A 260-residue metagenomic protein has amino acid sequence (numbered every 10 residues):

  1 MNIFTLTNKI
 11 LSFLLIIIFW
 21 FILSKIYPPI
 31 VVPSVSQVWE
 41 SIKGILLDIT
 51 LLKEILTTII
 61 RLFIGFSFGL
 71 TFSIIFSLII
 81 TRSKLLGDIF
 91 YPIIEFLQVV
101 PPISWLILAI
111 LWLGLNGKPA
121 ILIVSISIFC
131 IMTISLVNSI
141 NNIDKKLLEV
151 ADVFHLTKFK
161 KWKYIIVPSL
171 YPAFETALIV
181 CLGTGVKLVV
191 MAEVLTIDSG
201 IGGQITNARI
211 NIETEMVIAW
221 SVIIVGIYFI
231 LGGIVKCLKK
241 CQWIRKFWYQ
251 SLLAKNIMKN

Functional and structural regions predicted by a protein language model:
F4-I26: N-terminal signal-anchor transmembrane alpha helix
I26-S67: Periplasmic/extracellular loop-to-transmembrane helix junction in inner-membrane transport proteins
I64-I94: Transmembrane-helix boundary motif in ABC transporter permease subunits
K84, T176, I218-N260: C-terminal transmembrane helix and the adjacent membrane-cytosol boundary/short C-terminal tail of inner/organellar
E95-I128, S139: Generic hydrophobic transmembrane alpha-helix motif, especially the helices
L111-W112, K187-I224, F247-A254: Glycine-rich helix-loop "coupling/hinge" segments at transmembrane-helix boundaries in multipass transporters
L122, I126, F159-M191, A219 (+2 more regions): Transmembrane alpha-helices
I140-I143, V150-L170, I210: Short helix-to-coil transition segments within interhelical loops that connect adjacent transmembrane helices
